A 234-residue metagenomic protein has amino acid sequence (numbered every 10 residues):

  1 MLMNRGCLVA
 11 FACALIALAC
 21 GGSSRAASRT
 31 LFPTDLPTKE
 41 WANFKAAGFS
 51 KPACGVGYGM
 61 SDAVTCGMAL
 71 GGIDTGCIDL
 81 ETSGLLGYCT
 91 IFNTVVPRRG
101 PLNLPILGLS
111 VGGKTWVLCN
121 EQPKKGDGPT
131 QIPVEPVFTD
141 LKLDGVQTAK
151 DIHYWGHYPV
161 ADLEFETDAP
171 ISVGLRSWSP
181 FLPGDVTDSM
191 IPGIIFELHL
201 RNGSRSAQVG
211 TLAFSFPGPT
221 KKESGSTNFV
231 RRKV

Functional and structural regions predicted by a protein language model:
M1-F11: Bacterial N-terminal signal peptides that target proteins for export
V9-A19: Bacterial N-terminal signal peptides
A19-S28: Boundary at the C-terminal end of the N-terminal hydrophobic targeting segment
A27-K124: Beta-strand-rich N-terminal accessory domains
A63-T65, D74-T75, L104-I106, Y158-V160 (+3 more regions): Extracellular structured ligand-interaction cores
I78-T82, G87-N93, L118-E121, P129 (+3 more regions): Short, solvent-exposed loop/turn and secondary-structure capping segments
G128-P192: Extended, loop-rich substrate-binding clefts of extracytoplasmic carbohydrate-active enzymes
P180-V234: Polysaccharide-binding surfaces and accessory modules of carbohydrate-active proteins
